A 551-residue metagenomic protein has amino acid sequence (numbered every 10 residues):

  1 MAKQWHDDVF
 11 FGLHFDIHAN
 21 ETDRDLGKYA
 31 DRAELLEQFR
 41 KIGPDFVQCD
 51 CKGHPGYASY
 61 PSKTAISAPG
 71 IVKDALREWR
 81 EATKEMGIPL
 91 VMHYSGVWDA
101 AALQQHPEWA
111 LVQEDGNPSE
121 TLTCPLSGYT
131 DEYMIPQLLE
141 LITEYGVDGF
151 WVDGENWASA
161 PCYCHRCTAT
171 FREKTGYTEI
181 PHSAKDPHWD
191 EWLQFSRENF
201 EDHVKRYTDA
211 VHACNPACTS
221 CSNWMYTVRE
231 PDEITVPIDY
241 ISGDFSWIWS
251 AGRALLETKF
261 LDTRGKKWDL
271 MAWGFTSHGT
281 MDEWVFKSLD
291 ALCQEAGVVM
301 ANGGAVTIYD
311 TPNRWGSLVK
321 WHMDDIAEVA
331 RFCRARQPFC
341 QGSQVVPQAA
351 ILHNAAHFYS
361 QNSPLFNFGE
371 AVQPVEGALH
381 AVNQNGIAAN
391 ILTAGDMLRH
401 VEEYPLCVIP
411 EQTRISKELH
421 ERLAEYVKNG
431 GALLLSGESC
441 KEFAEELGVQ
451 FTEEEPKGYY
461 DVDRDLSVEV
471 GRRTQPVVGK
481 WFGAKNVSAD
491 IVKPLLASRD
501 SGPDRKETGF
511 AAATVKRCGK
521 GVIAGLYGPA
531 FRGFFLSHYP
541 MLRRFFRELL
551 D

Functional and structural regions predicted by a protein language model:
M1-Y57, E81, M86-I88: N-terminal structural segment of carbohydrate-active enzymes
A2-T22, E108-T121, R264-T280, F358-S360: N-terminal small/glycine-rich loop or linker at the start of catalytic domains across soluble metabolic enzymes
D7-V9, L35-Q38, F46, P69 (+6 more regions): Carbohydrate-binding surfaces of carbohydrate-active enzymes
L13-H18, Q48-P55, Y94-A101, W151-P161 (+4 more regions): Short, solvent-exposed turn/loop segments enriched in Gly/Ser/Thr/Pro and often Arg
I17-D31, S119-Y133, G279-L289: Active-site mouth loops of central-metabolism enzymes
R24-D25, S59, S95, A101-Q105 (+5 more regions): Short, solvent-exposed loop/turn and secondary-structure capping segments
L35, R40-A75, W98-T121, Y145 (+5 more regions): Aromatic-lined carbohydrate-binding/catalytic grooves of carbohydrate-active enzymes
M92-Y145, G154, C162, C167 (+3 more regions): Active-site-adjacent "subsite" loops/lids of carbohydrate-active enzymes
